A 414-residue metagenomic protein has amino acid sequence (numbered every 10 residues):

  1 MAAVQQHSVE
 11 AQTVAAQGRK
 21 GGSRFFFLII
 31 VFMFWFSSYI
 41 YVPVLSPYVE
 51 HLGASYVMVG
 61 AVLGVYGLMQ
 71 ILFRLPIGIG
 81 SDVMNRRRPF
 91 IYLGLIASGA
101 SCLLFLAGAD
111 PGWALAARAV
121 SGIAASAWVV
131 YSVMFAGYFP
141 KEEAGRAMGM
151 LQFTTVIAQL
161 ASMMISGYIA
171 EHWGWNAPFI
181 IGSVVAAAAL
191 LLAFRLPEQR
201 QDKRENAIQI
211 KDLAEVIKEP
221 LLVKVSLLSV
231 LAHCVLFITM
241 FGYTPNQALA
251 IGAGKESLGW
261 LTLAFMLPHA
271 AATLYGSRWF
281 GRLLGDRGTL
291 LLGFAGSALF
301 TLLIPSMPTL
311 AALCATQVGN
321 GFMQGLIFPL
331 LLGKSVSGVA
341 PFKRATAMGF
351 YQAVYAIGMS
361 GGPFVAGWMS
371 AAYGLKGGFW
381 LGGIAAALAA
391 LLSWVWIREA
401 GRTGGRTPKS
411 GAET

Functional and structural regions predicted by a protein language model:
Q6-G21, P197-L227, T414: Juxtamembrane intracellular "pre-TM" segments in multi-pass secondary transporters
G18-G67, V223-K224, C234-A248: Helix-loop boundary and gating motifs at the non-cytosolic
V49-E50, G80-S81, Y168-W173, A248-L249 (+2 more regions): Interfacial helix-cap and linker-helix signal at transmembrane-aqueous boundaries of multi-pass secondary transporters
F73-N85, A272-G285: Helix-to-loop junctions at the C-terminal end of transmembrane segments in multipass secondary transporters
P89-L103, G288-L302: Structural signature of the two symmetry-related core transmembrane helices
A117-T155: Cytoplasmic helix-loop-helix junction between adjacent transmembrane helices in 12-TM secondary transporters
A127-F139, L326-V339: Intracellular juxtamembrane helix-capping segments at the cytosolic ends of symmetry-related transmembrane helices
S183-D202, A389-I397: C-terminal membrane-cytosol helix-exit motif in multi-pass small-molecule transporters
